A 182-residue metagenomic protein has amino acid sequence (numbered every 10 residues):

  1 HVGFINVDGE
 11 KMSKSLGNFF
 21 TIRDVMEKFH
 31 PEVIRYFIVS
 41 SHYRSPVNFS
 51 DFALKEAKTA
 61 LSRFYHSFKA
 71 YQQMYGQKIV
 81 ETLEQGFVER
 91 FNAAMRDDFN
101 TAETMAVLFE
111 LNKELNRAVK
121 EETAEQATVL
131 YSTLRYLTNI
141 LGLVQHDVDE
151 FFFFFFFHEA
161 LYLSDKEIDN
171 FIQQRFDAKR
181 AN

Functional and structural regions predicted by a protein language model:
H1-Q72: Alpha-helical recognition segments enriched in aromatics with Gly/Pro capping that present substrate-recognition
V2, F37-I38, Y75-V80, T104-V107 (+1 more regions): Short coil/turn segments at secondary-structure boundaries
I5-N6, S15-L16, Y36-S45, Q85-E89 (+3 more regions): Short acidic (Asp/Glu) and glycine-rich catalytic loops that position anionic groups and cofactors
M12-S13, E81-T82, G86, Y162-E167: Short helix-capping and inter-helix turn/linker motifs at the boundaries of alpha-helical repeat units
P31-V33, I38-V39, R96, N100 (+3 more regions): Non-catalytic interaction-recognition regions
V47, A53-E125: Helix-loop elements that line ligand-binding/catalytic pockets
A106-N182: Basic, alpha-helical terminal appendages of large translation-related enzymes
